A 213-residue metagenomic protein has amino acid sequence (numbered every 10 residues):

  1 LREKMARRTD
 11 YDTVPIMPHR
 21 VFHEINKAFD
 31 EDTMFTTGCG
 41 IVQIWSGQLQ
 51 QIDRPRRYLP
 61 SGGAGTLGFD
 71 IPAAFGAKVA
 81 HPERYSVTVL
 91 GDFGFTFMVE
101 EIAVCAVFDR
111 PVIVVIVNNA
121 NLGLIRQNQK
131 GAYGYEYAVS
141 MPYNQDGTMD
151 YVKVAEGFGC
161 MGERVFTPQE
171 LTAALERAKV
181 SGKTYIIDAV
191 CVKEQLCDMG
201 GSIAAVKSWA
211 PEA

Functional and structural regions predicted by a protein language model:
L1-A77: Active-site diphosphate/adenylate-binding microenvironment
I44-A213: Thiamine diphosphate
